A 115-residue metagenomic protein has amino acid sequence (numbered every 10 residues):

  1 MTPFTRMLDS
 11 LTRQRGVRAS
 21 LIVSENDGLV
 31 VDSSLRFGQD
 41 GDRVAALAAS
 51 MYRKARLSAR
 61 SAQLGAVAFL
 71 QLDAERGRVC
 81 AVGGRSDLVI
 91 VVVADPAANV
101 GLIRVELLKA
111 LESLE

Functional and structural regions predicted by a protein language model:
M1-E115: Non-catalytic interaction/Regulatory regions outside core domains
